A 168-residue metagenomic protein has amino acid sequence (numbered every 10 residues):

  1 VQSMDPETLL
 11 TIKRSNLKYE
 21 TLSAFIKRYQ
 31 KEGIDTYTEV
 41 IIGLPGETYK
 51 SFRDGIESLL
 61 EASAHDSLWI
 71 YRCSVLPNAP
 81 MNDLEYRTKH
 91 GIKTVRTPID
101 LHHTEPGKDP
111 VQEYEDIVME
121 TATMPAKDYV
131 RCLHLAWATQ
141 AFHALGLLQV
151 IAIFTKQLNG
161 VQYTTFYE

Functional and structural regions predicted by a protein language model:
V1-T164: A structural motif corresponding to the C-terminal lobe/cap of the Radical SAM core domain
